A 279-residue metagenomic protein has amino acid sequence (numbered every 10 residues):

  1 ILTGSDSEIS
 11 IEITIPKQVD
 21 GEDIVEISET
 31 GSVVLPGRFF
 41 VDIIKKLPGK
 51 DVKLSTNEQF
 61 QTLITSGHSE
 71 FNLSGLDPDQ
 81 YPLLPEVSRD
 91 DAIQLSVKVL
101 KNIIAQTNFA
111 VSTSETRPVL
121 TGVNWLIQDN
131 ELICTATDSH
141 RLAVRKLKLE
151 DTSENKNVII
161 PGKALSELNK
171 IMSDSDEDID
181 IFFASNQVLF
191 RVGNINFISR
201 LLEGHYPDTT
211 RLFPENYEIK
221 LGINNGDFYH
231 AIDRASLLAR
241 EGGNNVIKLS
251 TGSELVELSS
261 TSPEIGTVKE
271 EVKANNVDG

Functional and structural regions predicted by a protein language model:
I1-G279: Structural preference for solvent-exposed beta-strand-turn elements and adjacent flexible terminal/loop segments within
